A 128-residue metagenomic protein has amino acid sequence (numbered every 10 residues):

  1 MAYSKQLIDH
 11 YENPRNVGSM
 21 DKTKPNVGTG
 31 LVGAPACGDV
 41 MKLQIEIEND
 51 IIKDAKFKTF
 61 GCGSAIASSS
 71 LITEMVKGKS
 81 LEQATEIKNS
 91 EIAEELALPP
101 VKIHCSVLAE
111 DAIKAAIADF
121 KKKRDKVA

Functional and structural regions predicted by a protein language model:
M1-G30, E48, K53, K79-A128: C-terminal binding/interaction regions
P25, C37-G38: Short solvent-exposed loop/turn micro-motifs enriched in small/polar/acidic residues
L31-A36: Short Gly/Pro-enriched turn/cap motifs at secondary-structure boundaries
C37, T59-S68, C105: Short, thiol/selenol-centered motifs that function as redox-active sites or metal-ligating centers
D39-N49: Short beta-strand elements
K56: A short, small-residue-rich loop immediately preceding and capping a beta-strand
S64-K79: Alpha-helical support elements that line or immediately flank enzyme active sites and cofactor-binding pockets
